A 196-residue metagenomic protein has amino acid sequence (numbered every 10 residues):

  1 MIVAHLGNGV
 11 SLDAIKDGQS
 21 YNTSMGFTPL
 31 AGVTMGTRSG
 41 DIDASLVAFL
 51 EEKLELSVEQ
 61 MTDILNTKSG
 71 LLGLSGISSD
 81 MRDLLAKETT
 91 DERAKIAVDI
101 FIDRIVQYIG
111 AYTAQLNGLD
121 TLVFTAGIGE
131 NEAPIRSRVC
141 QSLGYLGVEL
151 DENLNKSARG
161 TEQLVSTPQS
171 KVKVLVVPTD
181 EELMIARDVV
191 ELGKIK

Functional and structural regions predicted by a protein language model:
M1-A4, E59-K68, T121-V123: Beta-strand segments within the central parallel beta-sheet cores of soluble alpha/beta enzyme folds
M1-L50: Glycine-rich phosphate-binding loop of actin/hexokinase-like ATP-binding domains
G7, D120-S142: Glycine-rich phosphate-binding loops at beta-strand->alpha-helix junctions
V10, D41-S45, L56, Q60 (+7 more regions): Conserved active-site and cofactor/substrate-binding residues in soluble primary-metabolism enzymes
E51-I77: Oxyanion-binding "anion nests"
G70-G73, M81-L116: Adenine-nucleotide phosphate-binding core of ATP-dependent small-molecule kinases
A133, S137-E181: Conserved phosphate-binding/catalytic loops in two-lobed NTP-binding clefts
